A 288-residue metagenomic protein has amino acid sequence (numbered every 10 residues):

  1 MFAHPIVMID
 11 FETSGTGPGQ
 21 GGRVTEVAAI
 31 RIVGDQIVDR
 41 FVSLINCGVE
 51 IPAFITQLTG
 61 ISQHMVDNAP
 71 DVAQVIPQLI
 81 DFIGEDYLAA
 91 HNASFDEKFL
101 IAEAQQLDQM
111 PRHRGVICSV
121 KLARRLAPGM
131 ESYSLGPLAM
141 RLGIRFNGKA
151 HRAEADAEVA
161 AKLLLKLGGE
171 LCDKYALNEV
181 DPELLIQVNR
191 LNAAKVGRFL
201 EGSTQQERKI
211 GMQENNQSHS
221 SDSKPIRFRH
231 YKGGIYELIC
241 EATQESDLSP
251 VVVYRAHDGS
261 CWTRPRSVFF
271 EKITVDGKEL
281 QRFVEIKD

Functional and structural regions predicted by a protein language model:
M1-H113, P128-G129, Y133, P137-G148 (+1 more regions): Conserved non-catalytic scaffold segment of RNase H-like nuclease domains
T13-G15, K121, V159: Short, glycine/acidic-enriched loop or turn micro-motifs at the edges of active sites
F99, E158-K162: Short amphipathic alpha-helical face segments that pack within enzyme cores and frequently flank/anchor catalytic
M110-A123: Conserved beta-strand -> loop -> alpha-helix junction used to position metal-binding or nucleic-acid-contacting
A155: Acidic donor-binding loop at a coil-to-helix junction in glycosyltransferase catalytic cores that engages
A161, L165-S218: Acidic two-metal-ion nuclease catalytic site recognized across multiple nuclease folds, prominently DnaQ/RNase D-T
M212-D288: Mixed-charge, low-complexity intrinsically disordered regions
